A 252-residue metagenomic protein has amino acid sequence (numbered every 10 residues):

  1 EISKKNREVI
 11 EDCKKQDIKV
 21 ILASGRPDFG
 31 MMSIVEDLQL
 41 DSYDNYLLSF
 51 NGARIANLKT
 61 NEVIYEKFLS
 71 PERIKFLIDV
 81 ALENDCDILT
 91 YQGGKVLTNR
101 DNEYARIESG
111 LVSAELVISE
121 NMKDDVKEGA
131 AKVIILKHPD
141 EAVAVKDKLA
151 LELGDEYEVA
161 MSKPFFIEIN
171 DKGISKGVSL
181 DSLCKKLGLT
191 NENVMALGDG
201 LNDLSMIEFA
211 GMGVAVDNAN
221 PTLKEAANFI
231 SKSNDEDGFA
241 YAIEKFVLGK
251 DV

Functional and structural regions predicted by a protein language model:
E1-I18, E66-K75, L116, D171-K185 (+2 more regions): Short, acidic loop-to-helix structural element flanking the phosphoryl-transfer center in phosphate-processing enzymes
K5-Y104: Active-site phosphate-binding/coordination module
R7, E11, L204-S205, P221-K224: Alpha-helical segments flanking ligand/cofactor-binding loops in enzyme cores
C13, S24, N51, V133 (+3 more regions): Residue-level signal for inorganic ion chemistry
D17-I21, N45, K132, E192-N193 (+1 more regions): Short active-site oxyanion
L38, Y43, N51, L153 (+2 more regions): Short, structured coil segments at secondary-structure junctions
V80, N84-L197, L201-S205, N218: Conserved acidic, metal-coordinating active-site core of Asp-based, Mg2+-dependent phosphoryl-transfer enzymes
F209, V214-V252: Asp-based, Mg2+/Mn2+-dependent phosphohydrolase catalytic module
